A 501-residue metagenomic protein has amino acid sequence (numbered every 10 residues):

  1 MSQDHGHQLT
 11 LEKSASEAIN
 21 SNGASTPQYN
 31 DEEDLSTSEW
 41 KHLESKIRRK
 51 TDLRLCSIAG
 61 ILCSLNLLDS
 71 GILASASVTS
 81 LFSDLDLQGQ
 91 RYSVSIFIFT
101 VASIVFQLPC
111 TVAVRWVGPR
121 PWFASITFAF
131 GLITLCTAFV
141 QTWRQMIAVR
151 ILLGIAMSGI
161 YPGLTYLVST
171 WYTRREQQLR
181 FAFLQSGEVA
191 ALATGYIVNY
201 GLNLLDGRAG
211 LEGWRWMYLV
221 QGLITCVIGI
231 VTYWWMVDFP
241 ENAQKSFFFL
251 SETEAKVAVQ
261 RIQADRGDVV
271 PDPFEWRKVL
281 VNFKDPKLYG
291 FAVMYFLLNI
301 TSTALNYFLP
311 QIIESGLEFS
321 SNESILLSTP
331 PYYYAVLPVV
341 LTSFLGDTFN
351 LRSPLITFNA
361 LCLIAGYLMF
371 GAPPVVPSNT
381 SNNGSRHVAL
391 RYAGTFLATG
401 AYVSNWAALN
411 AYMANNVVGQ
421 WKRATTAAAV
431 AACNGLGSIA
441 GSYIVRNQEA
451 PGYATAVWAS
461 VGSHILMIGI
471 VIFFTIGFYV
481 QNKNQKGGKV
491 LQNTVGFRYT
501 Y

Functional and structural regions predicted by a protein language model:
M1-N66, T79, G89, Y233-D268 (+2 more regions): Intracellular terminal tails of multi-pass secondary transporters
R54-G89, C110, G195-N199, L297 (+1 more regions): Extracytoplasmic
D69, L85-D86, P109, V117-G118 (+7 more regions): Helix-breaking motifs and short loop linkers at transmembrane-helix boundaries and internal kinks in secondary membrane
A74-S75, R277-S343, W406, N410 (+1 more regions): Extracytoplasmic gate region of multi-pass secondary transporters
V105-G118, L337-L351: Helix-to-loop junctions at the C-terminal end of transmembrane segments in multipass secondary transporters
V105-R144: Conserved MFS/SLC helix-loop-helix module at the cytosolic interface between two early adjacent transmembrane helices
P121-L135, P354-M369: Structural signature of the two symmetry-related core transmembrane helices
Q178-G210, L219-T225, A427-G441: Glycine-rich segments within core transmembrane alpha-helices of 12-TM secondary carriers
